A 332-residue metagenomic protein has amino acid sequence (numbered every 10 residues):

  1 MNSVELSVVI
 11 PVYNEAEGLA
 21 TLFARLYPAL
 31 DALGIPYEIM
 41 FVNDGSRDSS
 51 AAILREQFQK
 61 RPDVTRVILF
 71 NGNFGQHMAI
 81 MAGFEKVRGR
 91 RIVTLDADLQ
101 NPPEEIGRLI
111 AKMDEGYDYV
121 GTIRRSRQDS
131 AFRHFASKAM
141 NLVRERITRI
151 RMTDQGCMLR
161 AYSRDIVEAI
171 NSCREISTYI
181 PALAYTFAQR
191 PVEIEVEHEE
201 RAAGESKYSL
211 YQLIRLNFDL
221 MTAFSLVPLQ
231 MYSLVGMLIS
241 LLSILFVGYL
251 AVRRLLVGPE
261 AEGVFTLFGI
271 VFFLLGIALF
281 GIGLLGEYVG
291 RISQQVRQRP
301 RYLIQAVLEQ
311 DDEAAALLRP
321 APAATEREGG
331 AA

Functional and structural regions predicted by a protein language model:
M1-A131, G330-A332: Structured catalytic core of nucleotide-sugar glycosyltransferases
M1-N2, Y179-A332: Hydrophobic helical membrane-anchoring modules
P11, F70-G72, R160, S233 (+2 more regions): Short conserved micro-motifs on helix faces and helix-strand junctions that flank and scaffold key functional residues
T21, P28, A52, K138-N141 (+2 more regions): Generic recognition of well-ordered alpha-helical segments within structured catalytic/regulatory domains
P28, A32, E56, K60 (+7 more regions): Conserved amphipathic alpha-helical interaction elements at protein-protein interfaces in regulatory, energy-coupling
I35-P36, M40, R90, R108 (+5 more regions): Alpha-helical hydrophobic/aromatic positions enriched in membrane-embedded helices and signal peptides
I68-K86, R91, Q100-L183, E199-F218: Acceptor/aglycone-binding surface of glycosyltransferases and processive sugar-polymer synthases
